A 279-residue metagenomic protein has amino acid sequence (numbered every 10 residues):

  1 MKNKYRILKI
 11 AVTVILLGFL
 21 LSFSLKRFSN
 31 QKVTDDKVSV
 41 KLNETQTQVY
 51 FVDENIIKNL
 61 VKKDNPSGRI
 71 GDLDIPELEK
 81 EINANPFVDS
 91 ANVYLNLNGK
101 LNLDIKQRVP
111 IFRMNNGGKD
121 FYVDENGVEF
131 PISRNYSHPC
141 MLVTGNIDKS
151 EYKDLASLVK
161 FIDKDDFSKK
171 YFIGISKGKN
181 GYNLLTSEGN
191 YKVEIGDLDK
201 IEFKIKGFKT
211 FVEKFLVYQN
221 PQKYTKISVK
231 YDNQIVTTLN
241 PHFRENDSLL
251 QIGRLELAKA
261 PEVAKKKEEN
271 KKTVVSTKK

Functional and structural regions predicted by a protein language model:
M1-F51, N55, N65, N180-V193 (+2 more regions): N-terminal positively charged amphipathic segments used for targeting/anchoring
S29-D120, D124-N135: Terminal hydrophobic membrane-targeting helix
D36-V38, L78, A84-D89, L97-L101 (+7 more regions): Envelope-exposed proteins and targeting segments
V49, I70-D74, N135, I147-S150 (+2 more regions): Extracytoplasmic/periplasmic, Sec-exported soluble proteins
E54, K58, I75, E79 (+3 more regions): Extracytoplasmic/secreted envelope proteins and their assembly/folding machinery, especially bacterial periplasmic
V61, N65, P86, I105 (+5 more regions): Sec/Tat-exported extracytoplasmic proteins
G68, D89-S90, K100, V109-F112 (+7 more regions): Short beta-strands and strand-coil junctions in structured, solvent-facing domains, enriched
D104-E194: Extracytoplasmic segments of membrane-associated envelope/inner-membrane machinery
